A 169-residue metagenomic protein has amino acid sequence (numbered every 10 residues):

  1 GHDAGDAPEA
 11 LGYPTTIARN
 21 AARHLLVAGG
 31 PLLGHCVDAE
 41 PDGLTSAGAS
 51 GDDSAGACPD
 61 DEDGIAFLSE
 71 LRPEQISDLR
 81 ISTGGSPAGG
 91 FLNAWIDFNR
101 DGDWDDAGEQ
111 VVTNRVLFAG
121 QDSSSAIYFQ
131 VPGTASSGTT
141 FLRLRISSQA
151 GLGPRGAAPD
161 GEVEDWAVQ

Functional and structural regions predicted by a protein language model:
G1-Q169: A broad "non-catalytic interaction surface" signal
